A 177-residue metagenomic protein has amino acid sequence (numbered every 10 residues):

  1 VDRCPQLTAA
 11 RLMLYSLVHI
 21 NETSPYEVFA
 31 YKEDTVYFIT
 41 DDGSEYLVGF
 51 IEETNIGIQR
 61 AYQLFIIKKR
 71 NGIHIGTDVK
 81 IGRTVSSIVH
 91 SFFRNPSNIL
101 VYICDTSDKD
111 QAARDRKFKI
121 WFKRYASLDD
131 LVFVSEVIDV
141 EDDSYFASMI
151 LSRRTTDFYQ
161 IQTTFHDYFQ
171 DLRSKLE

Functional and structural regions predicted by a protein language model:
D2-E177: Non-catalytic substrate-recognition and accessory regions of acyl/acetyltransferase enzymes
